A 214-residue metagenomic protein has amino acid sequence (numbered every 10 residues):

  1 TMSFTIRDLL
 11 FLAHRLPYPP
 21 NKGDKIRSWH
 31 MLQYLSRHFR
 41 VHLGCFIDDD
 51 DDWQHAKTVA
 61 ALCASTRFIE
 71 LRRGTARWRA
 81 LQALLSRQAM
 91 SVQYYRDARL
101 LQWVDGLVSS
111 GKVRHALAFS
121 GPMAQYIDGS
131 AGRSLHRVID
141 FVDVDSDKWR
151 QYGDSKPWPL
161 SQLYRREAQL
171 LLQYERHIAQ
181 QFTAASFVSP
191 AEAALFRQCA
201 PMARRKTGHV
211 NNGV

Functional and structural regions predicted by a protein language model:
M2-F68, S109-G111: N-terminal subdomain of nucleotide-sugar transferases
H14, R73-Y94, R137-R176: Acceptor-binding helix/loop patch of EC 2.4 sugar-transfer enzymes, predominantly nucleotide-sugar-dependent
F46-S110, R114-H115: Active-site donor-binding segments of glycosyltransferases and PAPS-dependent sulfotransferases
W53-H55, Q125-D128, A168-R205: A short, active-site helix/loop in glycosyltransferases that binds the activated sugar's phosphate group
V104-A124, L135-V138: Short N-terminal targeting/anchoring amphipathic segment
S120, F141-D143, S189-A191: Helix N-cap/beta->alpha junction signal
A191, V210-G213: Carbohydrate-associated surface elements
